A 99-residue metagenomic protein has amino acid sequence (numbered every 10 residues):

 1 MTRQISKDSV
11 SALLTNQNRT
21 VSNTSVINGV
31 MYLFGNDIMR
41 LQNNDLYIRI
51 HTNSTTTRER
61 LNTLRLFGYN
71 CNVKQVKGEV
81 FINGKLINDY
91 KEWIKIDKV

Functional and structural regions predicted by a protein language model:
M1-V99: Terminal leader/tail segments of proteins
